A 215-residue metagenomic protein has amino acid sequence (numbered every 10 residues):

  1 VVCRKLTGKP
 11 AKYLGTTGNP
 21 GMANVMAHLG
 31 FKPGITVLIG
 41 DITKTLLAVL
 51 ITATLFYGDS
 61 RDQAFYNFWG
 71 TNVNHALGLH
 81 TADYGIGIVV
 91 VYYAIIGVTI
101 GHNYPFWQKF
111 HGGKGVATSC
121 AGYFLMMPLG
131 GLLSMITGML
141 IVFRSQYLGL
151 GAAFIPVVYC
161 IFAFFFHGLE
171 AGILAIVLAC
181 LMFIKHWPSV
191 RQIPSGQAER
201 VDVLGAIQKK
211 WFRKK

Functional and structural regions predicted by a protein language model:
V1-K5, T99-H111, G138-S145, W187-R191: C-terminal ends of transmembrane helices
V2-K32, G112, R191-K215: Cytosolic, membrane-interface loops and tails of multi-pass inner-membrane proteins
K5-P10, L14, T54-Q63, W107 (+4 more regions): Membrane-interface elements of multi-pass transporters and channels
P10-M22, F106-C120, Y147-I155: Short, non-helical or kinked segments that cap or interrupt transmembrane helices
M26-L29, T52-F56, G115-S145, V157-H167: Interfacial segments of multi-pass membrane proteins
P33-T36, T43-F106, M126-L129, L133 (+2 more regions): Nucleotide and nucleotide-moiety/phosphate-recognizing core
L132, L148-P156, F166-L181: Loop-to-transmembrane alpha-helix initiation sites
M135, M139, F143-A152, C180 (+3 more regions): RNase H-like, Mg2+-dependent phosphodiesterase core, and more generally RNA phosphate-backbone-engaging helix-loop
